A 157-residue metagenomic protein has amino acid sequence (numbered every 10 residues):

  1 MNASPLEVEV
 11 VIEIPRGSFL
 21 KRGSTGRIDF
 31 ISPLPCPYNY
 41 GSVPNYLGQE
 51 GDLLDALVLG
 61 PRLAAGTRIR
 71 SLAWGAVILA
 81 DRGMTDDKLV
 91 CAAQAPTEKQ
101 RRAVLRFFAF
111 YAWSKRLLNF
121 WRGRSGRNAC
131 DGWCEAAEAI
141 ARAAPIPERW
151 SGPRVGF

Functional and structural regions predicted by a protein language model:
M1-F157: Hydrophobic N-terminal alpha-helices or hydrophobic patches in metabolic proteins across all domains of life
